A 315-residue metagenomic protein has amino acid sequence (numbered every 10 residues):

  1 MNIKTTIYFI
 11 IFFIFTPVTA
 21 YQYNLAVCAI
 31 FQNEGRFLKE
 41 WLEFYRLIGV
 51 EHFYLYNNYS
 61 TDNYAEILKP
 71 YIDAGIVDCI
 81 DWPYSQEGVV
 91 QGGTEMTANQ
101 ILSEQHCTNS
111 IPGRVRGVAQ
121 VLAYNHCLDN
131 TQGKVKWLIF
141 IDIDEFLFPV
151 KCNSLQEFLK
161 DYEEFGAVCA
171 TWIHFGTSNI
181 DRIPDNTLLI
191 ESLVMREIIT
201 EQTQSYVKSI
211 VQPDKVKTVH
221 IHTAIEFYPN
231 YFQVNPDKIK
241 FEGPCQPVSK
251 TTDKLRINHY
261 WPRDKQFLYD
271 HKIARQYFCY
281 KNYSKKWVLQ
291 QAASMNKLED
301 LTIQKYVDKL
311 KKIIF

Functional and structural regions predicted by a protein language model:
M1-I7: Bacterial N-terminal signal peptides that target proteins for export
I7, I11-E43: N-proximal low-complexity "stem/linker" segments adjacent to membrane-targeting elements
E43-H52: Short, acidic, metal-binding catalytic loop of nucleotide-sugar glycosyltransferases
E51, K136, G166: Short acidic/polar active-site loop segments enriched in Thr and Asp
E51-Y59, C79-Y84: Short beta-strand/loop segment that forms part of the nucleotide-sugar
A65-W137: Active-site-proximal specificity loops/subdomain of glycosyltransferases
H106, S110-N125, P149-F315: Catalytic-site signature of metal-activated, phosphate-bearing donor transferases, centered on the GT-A/GT-A-like
V135-F146: Short beta-strand-to-loop acidic/aromatic patch adjacent to the donor-nucleotide binding site
